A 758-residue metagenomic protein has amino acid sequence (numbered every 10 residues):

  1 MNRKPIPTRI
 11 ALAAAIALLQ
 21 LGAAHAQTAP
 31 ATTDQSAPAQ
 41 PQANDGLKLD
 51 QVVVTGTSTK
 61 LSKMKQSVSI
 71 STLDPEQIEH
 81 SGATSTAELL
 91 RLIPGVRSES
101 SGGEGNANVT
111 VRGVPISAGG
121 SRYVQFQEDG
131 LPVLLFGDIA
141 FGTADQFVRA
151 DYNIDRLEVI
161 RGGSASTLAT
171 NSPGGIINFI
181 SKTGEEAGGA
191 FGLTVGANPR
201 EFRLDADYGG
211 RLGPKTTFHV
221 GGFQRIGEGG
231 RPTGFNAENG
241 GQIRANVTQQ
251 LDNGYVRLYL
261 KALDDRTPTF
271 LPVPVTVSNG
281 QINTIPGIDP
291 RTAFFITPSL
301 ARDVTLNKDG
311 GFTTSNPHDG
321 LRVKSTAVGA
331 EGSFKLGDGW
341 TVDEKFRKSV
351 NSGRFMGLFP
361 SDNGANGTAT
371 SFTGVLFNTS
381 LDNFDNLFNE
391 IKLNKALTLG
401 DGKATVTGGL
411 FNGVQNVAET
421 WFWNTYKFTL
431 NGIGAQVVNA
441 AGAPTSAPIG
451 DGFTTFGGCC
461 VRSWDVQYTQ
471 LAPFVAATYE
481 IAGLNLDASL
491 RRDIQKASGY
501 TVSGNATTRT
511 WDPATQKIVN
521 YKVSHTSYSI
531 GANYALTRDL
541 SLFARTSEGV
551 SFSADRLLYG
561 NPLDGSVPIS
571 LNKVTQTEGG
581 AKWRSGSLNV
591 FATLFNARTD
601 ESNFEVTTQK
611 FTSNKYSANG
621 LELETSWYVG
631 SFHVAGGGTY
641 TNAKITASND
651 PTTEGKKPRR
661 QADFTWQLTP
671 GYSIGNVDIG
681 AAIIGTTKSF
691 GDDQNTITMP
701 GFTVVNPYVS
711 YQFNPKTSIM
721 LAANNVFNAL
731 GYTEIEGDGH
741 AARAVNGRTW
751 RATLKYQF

Functional and structural regions predicted by a protein language model:
M1-A83, A87-L92, V328, Y616 (+2 more regions): N-terminal Sec signal peptide and the immediately downstream disordered periplasmic leader that contains the TonB box
Q27-T28, S587-D600, E605, F611-Q694 (+4 more regions): Gram-negative outer-membrane beta-barrel transporters
T55, S62, I70, A87-P132: Extracytoplasmic beta-strand/coil segments of soluble accessory domains associated with Gram-negative outer-membrane
P132-R161: Short acidic/polar hinge/loop motifs at secondary-structure boundaries that mediate gating or recognition
I176, I180-R211, G221-T233, A682: Short strand-turn segments of transmembrane beta-barrel domains in outer membranes, especially the first one or two
T248-Q250, Y255-A327, R354-D382, G432-V461 (+2 more regions): Acidic/polar loop-and-plug regions of large Gram-negative outer-membrane beta-barrel proteins
K324-S352, L376-G504, A535, R584: Face-selective signature of the C-terminal outer-membrane beta-barrel domain
F384, K403-Q415, F456, R462-T599 (+5 more regions): Structural signature of Gram-negative outer-membrane beta-barrels, strongest in the C-terminal barrel of TonB-dependent
